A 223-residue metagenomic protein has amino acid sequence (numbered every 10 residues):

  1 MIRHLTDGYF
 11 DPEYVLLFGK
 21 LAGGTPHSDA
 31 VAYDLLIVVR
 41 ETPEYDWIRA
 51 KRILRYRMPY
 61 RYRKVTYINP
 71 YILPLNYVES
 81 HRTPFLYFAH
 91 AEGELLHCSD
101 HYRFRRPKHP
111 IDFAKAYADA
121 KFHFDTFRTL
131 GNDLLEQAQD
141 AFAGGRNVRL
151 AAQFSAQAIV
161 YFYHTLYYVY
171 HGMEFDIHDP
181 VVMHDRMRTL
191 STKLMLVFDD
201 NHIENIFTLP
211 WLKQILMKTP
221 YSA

Functional and structural regions predicted by a protein language model:
M1-D11, A22-S28, T42-F154, I159-A223: Catalytic core of pol beta-like nucleotidyltransferases
E13-L17: Short, hydrophobic-rich beta-strand element in sensory/regulatory alpha-beta domains
A30-A32: Histidine-centered divalent-metal-coordination microenvironment in nucleic-acid enzymes
D34-L36, Y60: Extreme N-terminal leader/anchor segments
I37-E41: Short beta-strand-to-loop capping motifs
